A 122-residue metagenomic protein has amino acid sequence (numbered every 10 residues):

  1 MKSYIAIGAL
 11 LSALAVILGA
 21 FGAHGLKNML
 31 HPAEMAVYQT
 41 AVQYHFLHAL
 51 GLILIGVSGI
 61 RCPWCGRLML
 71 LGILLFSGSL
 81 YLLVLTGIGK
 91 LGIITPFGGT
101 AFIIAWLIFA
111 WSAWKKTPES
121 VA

Functional and structural regions predicted by a protein language model:
M1-A122: Polytopic transmembrane helical bundles with strong interfacial aromatic enrichment
